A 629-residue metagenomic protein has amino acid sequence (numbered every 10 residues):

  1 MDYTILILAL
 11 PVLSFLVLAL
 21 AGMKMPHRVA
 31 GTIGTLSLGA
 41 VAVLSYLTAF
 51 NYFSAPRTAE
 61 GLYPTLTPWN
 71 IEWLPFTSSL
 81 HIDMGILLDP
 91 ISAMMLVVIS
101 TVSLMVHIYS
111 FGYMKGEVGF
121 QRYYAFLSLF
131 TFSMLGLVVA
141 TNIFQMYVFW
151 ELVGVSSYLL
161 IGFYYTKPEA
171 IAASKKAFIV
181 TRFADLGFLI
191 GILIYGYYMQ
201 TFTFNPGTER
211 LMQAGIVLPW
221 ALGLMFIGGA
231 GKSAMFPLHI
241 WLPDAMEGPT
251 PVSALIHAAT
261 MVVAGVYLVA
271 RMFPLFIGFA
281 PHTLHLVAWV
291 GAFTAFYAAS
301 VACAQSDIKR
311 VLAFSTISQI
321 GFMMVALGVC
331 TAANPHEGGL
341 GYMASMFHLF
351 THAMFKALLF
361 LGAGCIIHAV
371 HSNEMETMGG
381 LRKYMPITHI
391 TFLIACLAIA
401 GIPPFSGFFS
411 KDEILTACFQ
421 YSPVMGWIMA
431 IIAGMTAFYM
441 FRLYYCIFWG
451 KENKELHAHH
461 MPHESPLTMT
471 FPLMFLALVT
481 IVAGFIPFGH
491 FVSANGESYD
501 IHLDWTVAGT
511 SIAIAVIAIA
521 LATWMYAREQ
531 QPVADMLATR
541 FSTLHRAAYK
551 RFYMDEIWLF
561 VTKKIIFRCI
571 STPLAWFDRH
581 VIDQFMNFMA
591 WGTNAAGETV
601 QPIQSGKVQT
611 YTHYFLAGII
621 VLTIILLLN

Functional and structural regions predicted by a protein language model:
M1-A9, M25-T32, L80-V98, G136-F149 (+7 more regions): Membrane-entry segments of alpha-helical transmembrane domains in multi-pass membrane proteins
D2-Y3, A21-V97, T101-A125, Y197-Q213 (+4 more regions): Transmembrane helix-loop-helix hairpins at membrane boundaries of multipass inner-membrane proteins
T4-P11, G34-L44, S92-I99, L127-F130 (+10 more regions): Hydrophobic alpha-helical transmembrane segments of polytopic
L8-M23, L104, A230, A234 (+1 more regions): N-terminal signal-anchor/start-transfer transmembrane helix
T77-L87, G489-T506, M525-N629: Aromatic-capped, Gly/Pro-kinked transmembrane alpha-helices
M105-M146, V155-T468, F485: Hydrophobic transmembrane alpha-helices and their helix-loop junctions in integral membrane proteins
L397-F409, E413, A477-N495, T562 (+1 more regions): Alpha-helical transmembrane segments and their membrane-interface junctions in multi-pass membrane proteins
K454, P462-L521, M525: Hard-cation-handling environments
